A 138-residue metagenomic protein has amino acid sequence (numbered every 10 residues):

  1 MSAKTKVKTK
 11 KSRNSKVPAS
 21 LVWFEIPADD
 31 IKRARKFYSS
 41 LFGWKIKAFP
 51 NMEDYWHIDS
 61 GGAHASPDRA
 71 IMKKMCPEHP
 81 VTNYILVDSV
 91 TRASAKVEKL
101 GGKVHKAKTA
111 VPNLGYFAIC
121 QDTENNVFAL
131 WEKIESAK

Functional and structural regions predicted by a protein language model:
S2-R35, H64, V81-N83, E132-K138: N-terminal beta-strand motif that seeds the catalytic metal site of vicinal oxygen chelate
K4, W44-P80, T123, V127-K133: Conserved short beta-strand elements that form part of the metal-binding/catalytic scaffold of enzyme active sites
L21-D29, K73-K99, Y116-Q121: Vicinal oxygen chelate
A34-Y38, V97, N125: Conserved active-site tyrosine of GNAT-family acetyltransferases
S40-I46, G101-K103: Conserved acetyl-CoA-binding loop of GNAT-fold acetyltransferases
F49-D54, A110-N113, A137-K138: Short glycine/proline-centered loop/turn elements that form peptide/ligand docking sites
